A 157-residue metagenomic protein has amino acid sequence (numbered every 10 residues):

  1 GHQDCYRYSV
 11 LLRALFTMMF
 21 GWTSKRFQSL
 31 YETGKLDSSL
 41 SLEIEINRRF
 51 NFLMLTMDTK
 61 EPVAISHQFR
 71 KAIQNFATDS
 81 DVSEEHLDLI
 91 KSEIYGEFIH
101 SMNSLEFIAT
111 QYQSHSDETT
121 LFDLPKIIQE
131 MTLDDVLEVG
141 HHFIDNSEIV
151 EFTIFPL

Functional and structural regions predicted by a protein language model:
G1-H2, F27-T78, E85-E130, E148-P156: M16 family metallopeptidases and their MPP-like homologs
G1-K25: His/Glu-based metal-binding/catalytic segments typifying zinc-dependent metallopeptidases
M18, A72, V139-H142: Generic, well-ordered alpha-helical scaffold segments in large soluble proteins
K25-R26, E138: Short Gly/charged-rich anion-binding patches and loops
L137-G140, D145-T153: Bilobed periplasmic-binding protein-like "clamshell/Venus-flytrap" ligand-binding domains
